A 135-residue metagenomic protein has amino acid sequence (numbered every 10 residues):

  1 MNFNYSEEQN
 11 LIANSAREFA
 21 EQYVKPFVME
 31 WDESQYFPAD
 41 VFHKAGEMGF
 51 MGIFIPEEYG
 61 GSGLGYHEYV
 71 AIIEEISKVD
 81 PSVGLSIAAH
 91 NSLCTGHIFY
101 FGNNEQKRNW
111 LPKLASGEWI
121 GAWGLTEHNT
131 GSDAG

Functional and structural regions predicted by a protein language model:
M1-L11: Intrinsic disorder at enzyme termini
A13-A16: Extended amphipathic alpha-helical segments enriched in small hydrophobics
K25-G135: Glycine-rich flavin
